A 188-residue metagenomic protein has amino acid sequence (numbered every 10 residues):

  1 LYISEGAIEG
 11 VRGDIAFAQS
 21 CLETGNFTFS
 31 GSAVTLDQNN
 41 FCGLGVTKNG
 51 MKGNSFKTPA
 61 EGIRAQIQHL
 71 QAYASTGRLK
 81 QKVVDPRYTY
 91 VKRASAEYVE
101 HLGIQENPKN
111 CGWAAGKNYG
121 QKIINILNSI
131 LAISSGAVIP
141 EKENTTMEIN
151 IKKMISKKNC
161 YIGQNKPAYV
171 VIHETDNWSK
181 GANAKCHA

Functional and structural regions predicted by a protein language model:
L1-K142: Catalytic cores of secreted/periplasmic lytic hydrolases that degrade extracellular macromolecules
P140-A188: N-terminal catalytic cores of peptidoglycan-degrading enzymes
